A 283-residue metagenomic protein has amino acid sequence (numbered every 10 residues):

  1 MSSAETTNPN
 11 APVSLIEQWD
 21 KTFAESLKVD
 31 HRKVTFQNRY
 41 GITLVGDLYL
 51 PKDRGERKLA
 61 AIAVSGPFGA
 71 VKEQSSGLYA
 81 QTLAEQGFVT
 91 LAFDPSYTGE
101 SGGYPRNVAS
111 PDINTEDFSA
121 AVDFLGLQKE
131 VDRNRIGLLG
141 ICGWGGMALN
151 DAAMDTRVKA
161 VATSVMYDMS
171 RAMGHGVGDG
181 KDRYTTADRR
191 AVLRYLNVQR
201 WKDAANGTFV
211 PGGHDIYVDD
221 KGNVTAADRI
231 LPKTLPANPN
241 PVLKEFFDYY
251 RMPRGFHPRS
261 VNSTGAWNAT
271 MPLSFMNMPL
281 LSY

Functional and structural regions predicted by a protein language model:
N8-R57: N-terminal cap/lid segment of alpha/beta-hydrolase-fold proteins
R57-P67: Short beta-strand element of the alpha/beta-hydrolase
G69-Q81, P95: The serine-hydrolase catalytic nucleophile loop
T82-G102: Conserved alpha/beta-hydrolase
V108-K129: Alpha/beta-hydrolase active-site loop
K129-C142: Alpha/beta-hydrolase fold nucleophile elbow
N150-F247: Alpha/beta-hydrolase-fold enzymes
G265-Y283: Conserved serine/cysteine hydrolase catalytic core
